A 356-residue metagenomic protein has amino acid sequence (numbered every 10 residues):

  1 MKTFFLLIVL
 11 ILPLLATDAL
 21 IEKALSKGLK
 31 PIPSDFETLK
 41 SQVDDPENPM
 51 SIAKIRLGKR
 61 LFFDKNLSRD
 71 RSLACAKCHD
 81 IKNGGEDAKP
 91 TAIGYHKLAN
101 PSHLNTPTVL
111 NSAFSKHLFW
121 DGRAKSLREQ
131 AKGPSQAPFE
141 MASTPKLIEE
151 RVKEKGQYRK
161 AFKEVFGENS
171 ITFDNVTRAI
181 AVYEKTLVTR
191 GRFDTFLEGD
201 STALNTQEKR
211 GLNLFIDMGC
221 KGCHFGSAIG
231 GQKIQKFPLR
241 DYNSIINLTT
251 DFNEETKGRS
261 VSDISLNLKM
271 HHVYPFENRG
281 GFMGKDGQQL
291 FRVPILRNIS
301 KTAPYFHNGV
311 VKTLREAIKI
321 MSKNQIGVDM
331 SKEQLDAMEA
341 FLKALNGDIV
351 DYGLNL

Functional and structural regions predicted by a protein language model:
F4-L12: Sec-dependent N-terminal signal peptides
D18-G133, T195-V311, E316, D351-L356: Short glycine/threonine-rich turn/loop motifs
R71-A74, N105, R123, T144 (+3 more regions): Generic hydrophobic, aliphatic-rich segments that mediate packing or membrane embedding
L127, M141-A142: Mobile amphipathic helical/loop "lid" adjacent to a hydrophobic cofactor/ligand pocket
E140, Y158, T186-F196, A203-L204: Short His/Asp/Glu-rich catalytic/ion-coordination signatures at enzyme active sites or charged loops
P145-G191, H272-P275, Q289-S300, V310-L356: C-terminal capping alpha-helices of c-type cytochrome domains
